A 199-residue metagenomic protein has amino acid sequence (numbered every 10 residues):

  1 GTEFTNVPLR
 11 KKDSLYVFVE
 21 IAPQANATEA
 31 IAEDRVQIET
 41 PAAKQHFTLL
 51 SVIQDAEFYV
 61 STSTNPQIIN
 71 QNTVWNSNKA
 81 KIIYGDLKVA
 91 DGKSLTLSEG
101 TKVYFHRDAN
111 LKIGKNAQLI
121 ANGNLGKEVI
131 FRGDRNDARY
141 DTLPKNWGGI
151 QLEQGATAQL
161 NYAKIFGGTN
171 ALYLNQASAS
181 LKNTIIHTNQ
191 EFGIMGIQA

Functional and structural regions predicted by a protein language model:
E3-A199: Beta-strand/loop edge motif enriched in small/polar residues
